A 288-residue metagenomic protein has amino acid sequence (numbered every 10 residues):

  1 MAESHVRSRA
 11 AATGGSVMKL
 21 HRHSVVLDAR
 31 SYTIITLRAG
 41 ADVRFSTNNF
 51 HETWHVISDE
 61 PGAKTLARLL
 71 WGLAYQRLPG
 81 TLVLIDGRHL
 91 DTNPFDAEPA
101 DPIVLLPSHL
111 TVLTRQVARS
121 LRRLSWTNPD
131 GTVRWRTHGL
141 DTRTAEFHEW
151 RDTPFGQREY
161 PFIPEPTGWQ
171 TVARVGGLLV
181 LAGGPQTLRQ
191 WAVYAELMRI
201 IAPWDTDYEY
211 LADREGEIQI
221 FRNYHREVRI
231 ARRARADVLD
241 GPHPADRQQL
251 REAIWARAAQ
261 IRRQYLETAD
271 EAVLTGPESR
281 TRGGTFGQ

Functional and structural regions predicted by a protein language model:
A2-R9, G14-Q288: Positively charged, low-complexity terminal tracts and the immediately adjacent first secondary-structure elements
